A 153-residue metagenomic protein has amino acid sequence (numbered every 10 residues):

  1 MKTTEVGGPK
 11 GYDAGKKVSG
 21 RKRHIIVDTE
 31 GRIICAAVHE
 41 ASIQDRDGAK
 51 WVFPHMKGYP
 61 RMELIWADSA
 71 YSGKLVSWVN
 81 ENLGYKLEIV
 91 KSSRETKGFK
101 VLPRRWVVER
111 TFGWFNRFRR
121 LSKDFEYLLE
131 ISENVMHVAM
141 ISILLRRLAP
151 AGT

Functional and structural regions predicted by a protein language model:
M1-G84, E88, S92, A139: Polybasic low-complexity intrinsically disordered regions
G8, A14, H39, E95-G98 (+2 more regions): Glycine-rich, flexible loop/turn motifs
D47-G48, W66, T96, L128 (+1 more regions): Flexible domain-boundary/linker segments
S77, G84, G98-T153: Basic, amphipathic alpha-helical segments enriched in Lys/Arg and hydrophobic/aromatic residues
